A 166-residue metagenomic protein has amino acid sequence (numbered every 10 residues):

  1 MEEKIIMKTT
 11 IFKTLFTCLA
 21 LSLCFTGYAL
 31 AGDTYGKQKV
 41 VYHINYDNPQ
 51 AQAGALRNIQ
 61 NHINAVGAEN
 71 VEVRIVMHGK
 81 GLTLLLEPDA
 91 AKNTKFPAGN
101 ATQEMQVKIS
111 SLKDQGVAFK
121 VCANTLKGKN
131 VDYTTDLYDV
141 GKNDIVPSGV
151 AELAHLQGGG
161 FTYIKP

Functional and structural regions predicted by a protein language model:
K4-I5, Y28: A subset of signal/propeptide-processing and intrinsically disordered low-complexity segments in secreted/extracellular
I5-F16: Bacterial N-terminal signal peptides that target proteins for export
F12, Y28-A29: Gly/Ser-rich, low-complexity
L15-T26: Bacterial N-terminal signal peptides
L30-P166: Secreted/extracellular ectodomain signature
